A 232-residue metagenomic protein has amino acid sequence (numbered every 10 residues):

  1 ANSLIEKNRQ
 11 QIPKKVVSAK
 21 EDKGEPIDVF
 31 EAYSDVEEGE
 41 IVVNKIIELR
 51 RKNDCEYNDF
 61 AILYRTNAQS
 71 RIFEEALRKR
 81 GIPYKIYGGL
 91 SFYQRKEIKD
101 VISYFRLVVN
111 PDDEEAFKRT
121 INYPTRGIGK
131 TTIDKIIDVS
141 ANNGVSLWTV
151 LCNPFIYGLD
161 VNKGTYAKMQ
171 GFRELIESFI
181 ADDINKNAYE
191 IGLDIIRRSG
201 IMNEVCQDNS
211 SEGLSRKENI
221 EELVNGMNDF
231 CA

Functional and structural regions predicted by a protein language model:
A1-P83, R106-N110, Y166: Helicase P-loop NTPase motor core
Q10-V16, G89-S91, D112-E115, E222-V224: Short, surface-exposed, polar/charged, turn-prone segments marking secondary-structure boundaries
E21-D28, V43, I86-Y87, P124 (+2 more regions): Generic hydrophobic/packing signal
E56, S70-I82, R95, I102-A232: Conserved helicase C-terminal RecA-like lobe
I62, G88-G89, C152, D208: Proline- and acidic/polar-enriched loop/turn elements at helix boundaries
R65, S91-F92: Positions that flank functional sites
G81-S91: Conserved RecA-like helicase motor-core motifs
